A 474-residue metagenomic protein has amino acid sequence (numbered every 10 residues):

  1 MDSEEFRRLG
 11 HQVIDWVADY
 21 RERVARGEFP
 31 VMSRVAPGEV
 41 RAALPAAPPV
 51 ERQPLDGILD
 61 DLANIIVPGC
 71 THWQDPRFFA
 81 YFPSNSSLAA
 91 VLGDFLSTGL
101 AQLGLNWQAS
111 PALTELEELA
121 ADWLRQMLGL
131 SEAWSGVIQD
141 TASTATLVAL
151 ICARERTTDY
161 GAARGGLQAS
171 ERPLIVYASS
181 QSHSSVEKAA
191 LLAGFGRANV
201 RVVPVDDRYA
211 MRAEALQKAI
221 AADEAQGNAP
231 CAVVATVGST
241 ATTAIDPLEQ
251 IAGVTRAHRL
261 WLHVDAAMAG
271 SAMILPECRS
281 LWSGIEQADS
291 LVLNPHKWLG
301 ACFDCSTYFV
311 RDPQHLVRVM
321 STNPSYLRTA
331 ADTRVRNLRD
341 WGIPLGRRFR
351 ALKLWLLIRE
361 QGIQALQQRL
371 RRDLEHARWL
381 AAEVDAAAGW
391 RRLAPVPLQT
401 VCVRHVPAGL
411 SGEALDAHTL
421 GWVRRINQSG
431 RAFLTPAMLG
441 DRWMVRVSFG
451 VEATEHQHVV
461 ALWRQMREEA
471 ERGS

Functional and structural regions predicted by a protein language model:
M1-A133, R424, Q428, A432 (+2 more regions): N-terminal entrance/gating region of PLP-dependent enzymes' catalytic architecture
L88-E171, Y177-S179, S185-V186: Well-ordered mid-protein domain cores that form the structural environment of catalytic cofactors
T141, A145-V317: Conserved PLP-enzyme active-site core in the AAT-like
H258, S283-A388: Active-site C-terminal subdomain of aminotransferase-like
R392-I426: Conserved PLP-binding catalytic core of the aspartate aminotransferase-like
P395, T400, Q428-R446: Conserved PLP cofactor-binding pocket of PLP-dependent enzymes
P436-S474: PLP-dependent enzyme catalytic core of the Aspartate aminotransferase-like
